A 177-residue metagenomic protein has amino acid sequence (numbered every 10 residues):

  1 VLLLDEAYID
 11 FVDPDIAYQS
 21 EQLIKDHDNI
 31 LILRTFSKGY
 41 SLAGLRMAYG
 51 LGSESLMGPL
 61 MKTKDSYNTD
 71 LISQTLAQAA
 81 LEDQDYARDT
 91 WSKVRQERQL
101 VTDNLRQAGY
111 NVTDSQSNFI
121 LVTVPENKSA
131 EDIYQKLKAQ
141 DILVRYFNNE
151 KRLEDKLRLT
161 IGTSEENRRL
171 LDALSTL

Functional and structural regions predicted by a protein language model:
L2, E6-G39: Active-site pre-lysine segment of PLP-dependent enzymes
N29-R106, Y110-T113: PLP-dependent aminotransferase class I/II
G44, Q116, K151-D155: Short acidic/glycine-enriched loop/turn segments that link adjacent beta-strands
S53, E82, P125, G162-S164: Residue-level recognition of strand-loop junctions within catalytic nucleotide-signaling folds
R95, Q107-Q140: Conserved PLP-binding catalytic core of the aspartate aminotransferase-like
A139-Q140, N149-L177: PLP-dependent enzyme catalytic core of the Aspartate aminotransferase-like
